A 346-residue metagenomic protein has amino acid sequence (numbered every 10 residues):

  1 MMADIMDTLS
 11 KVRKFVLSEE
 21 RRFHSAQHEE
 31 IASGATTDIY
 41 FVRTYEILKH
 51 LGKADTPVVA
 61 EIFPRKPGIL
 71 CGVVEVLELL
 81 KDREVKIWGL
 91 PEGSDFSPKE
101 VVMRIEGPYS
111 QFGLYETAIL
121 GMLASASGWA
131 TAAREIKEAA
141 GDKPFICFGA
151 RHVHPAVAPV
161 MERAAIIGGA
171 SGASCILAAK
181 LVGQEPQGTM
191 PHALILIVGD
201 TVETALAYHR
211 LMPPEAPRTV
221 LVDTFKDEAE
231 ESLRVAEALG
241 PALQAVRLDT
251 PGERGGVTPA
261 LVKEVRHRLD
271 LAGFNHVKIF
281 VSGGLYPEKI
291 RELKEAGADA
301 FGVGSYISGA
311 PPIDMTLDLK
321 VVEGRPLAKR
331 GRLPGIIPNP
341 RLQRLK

Functional and structural regions predicted by a protein language model:
M1-A216, A242, T316-K346: Ordered alpha/beta subdomains of enzyme catalytic regions
A193-K346: Glycine-rich phosphate/ribose-binding loops and adjacent secondary-structure elements that form binding surfaces
